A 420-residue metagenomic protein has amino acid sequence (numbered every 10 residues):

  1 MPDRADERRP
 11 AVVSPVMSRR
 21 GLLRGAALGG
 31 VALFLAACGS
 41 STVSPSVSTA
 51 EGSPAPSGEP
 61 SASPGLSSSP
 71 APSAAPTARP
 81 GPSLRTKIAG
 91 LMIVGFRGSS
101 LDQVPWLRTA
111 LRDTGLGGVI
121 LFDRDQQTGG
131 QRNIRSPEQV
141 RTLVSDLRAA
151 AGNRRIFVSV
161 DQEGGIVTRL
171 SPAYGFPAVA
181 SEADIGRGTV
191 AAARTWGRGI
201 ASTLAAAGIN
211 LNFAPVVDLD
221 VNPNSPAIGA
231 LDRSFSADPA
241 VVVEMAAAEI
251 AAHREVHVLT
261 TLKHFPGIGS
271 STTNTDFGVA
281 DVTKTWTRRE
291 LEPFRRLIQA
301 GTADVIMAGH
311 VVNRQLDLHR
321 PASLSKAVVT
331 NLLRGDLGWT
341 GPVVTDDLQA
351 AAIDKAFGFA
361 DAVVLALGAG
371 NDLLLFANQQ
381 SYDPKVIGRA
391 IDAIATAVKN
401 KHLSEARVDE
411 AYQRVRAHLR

Functional and structural regions predicted by a protein language model:
M1-R20, A26-C38: N-terminal secretory signal peptides
G21, G25, V31, G39 (+3 more regions): N-terminal hydrophobic targeting/anchoring segments and the immediately downstream early-domain regions of hydrolases
S41-V47: Bacterial Sec signal peptide processing site at the extreme N-terminus
G90-F96, G117-L121, V158-V160, N212-F213 (+4 more regions): Hydrophobic faces of well-ordered beta-strands that scaffold small-molecule active sites in alpha/beta enzyme cores
D102-W106, G130-G152, A240-T396, L403: Second-shell residues forming the walls of enzyme active-site clefts
S136-Q139, R187-G199: Glycine-rich anion/phosphate-binding loops
R148-G175, G197-D220, V242, I250-P266: Glycine-rich, aromatic-flanked loop segments that form ligand/cofactor-binding clefts across common enzyme folds
D392, V398-R420: Mid-to-C-terminal alpha-helical segments outside catalytic/metal-binding sites
